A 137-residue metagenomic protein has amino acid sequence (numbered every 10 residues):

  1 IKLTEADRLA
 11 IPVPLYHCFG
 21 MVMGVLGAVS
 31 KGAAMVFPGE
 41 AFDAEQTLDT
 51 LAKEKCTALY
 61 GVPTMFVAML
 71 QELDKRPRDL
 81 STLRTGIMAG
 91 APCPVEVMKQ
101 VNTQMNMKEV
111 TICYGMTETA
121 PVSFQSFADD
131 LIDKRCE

Functional and structural regions predicted by a protein language model:
I1-E5, P12, Y16, F66-L70 (+1 more regions): Conserved structural elements of the adenylate-forming
I1-R8, C18-A58, E72: Conserved AMP-binding/adenylation subdomain of ANL enzymes
I11, Q46-T47, M65, V97 (+1 more regions): Hydrophobic alpha-helical segments typical of transmembrane helices and their membrane-interface/capping positions
V13-V22, G90: ABC ATPase nucleotide-binding domain signature
Y16-H17, F42-D43, C93, T117: Glycine-/small-residue-rich active-site loops that bind phosphorylated ligands and cofactors
G20, T64-M65: Residue-level recognition of oxygen-bearing side chains
A33, K53-G61, L70-E137: Gly/Ser/Thr-rich phosphate-binding loop
